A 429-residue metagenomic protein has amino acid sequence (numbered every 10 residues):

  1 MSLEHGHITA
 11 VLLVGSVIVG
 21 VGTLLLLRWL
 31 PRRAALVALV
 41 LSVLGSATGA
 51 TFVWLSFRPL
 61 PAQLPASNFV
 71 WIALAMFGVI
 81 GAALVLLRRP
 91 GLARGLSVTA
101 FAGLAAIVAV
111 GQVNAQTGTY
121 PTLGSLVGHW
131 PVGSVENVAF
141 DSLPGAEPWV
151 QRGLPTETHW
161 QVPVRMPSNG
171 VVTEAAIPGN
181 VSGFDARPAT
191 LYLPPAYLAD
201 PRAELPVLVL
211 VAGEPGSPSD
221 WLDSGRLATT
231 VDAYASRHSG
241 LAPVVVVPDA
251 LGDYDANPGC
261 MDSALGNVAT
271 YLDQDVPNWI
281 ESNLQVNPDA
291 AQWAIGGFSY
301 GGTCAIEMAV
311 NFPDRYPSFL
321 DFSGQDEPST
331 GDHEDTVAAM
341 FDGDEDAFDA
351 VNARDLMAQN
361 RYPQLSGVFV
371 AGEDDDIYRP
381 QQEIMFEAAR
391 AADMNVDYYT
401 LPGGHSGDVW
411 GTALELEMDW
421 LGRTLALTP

Functional and structural regions predicted by a protein language model:
M1-P429: Non-catalytic cap/lid and distal C-terminal segments of serine-dependent acyl enzymes
